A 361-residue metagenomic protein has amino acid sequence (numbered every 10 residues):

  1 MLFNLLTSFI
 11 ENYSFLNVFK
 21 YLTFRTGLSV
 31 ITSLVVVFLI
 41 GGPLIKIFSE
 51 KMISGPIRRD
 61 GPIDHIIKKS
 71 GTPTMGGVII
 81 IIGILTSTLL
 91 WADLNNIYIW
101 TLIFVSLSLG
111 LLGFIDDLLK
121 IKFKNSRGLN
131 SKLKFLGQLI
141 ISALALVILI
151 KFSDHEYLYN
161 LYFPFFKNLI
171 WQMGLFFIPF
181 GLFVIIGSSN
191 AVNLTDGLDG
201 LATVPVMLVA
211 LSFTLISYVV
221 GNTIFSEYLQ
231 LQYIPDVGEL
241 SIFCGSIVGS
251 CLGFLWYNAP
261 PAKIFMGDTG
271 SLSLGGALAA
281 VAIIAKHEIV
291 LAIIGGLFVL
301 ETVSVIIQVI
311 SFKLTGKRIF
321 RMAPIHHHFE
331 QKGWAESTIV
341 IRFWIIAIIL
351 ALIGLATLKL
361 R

Functional and structural regions predicted by a protein language model:
L2-I45, I84-L111, A145-F152, E156-L161 (+3 more regions): Alpha-helical transmembrane segments
G42-D60: Membrane-interface helix-loop junction between the first two transmembrane segments
P56-T74, I97-Y98, T214, I224-Y228: Alpha-helical transmembrane segments and immediately membrane-proximal extracytoplasmic
I57-T72, S126-G137, H326, Q331: Juxtamembrane helix-capping/reentrant segments at transmembrane boundaries
K69-I81, L133-I141, E336-I346: Select subsegments of transmembrane alpha-helices in polytopic membrane proteins, especially boundary-proximal
G76, D117, D268: Divalent metal-coordination and catalytic microenvironments
L111-L118: Alpha-helical transmembrane segments within multi-pass membrane transporters and channels
K120-N130, F163-W171: Membrane interface segments of multi-pass transport proteins and intramembrane proteases
